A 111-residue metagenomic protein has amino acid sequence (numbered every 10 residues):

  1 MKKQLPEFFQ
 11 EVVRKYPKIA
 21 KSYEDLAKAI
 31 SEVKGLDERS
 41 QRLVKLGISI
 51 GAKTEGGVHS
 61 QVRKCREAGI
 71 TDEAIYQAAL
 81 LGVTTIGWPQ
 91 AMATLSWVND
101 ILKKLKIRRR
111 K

Functional and structural regions predicted by a protein language model:
M1-S40, A93-K111: Acidic, glycine/proline-rich low-complexity segments that act as flexible tails and inter-domain linkers
F8, D25-L26, L43, S60-K64 (+1 more regions): A general alpha-helix detector
V13, K34, G51-E55, G69 (+1 more regions): Residues at alpha-helix boundaries and short interhelical turns
Y23, L43-I50, A78-T85: Short alpha-helical scaffolding segments that buttress acidic/His motifs in well-ordered protein cores
E38-R39, E73, I86: Aromatic- and histidine-enriched alpha-helix N-cap/loop-to-helix transition segments that scaffold the rims
K53-L80: Mid-chain, well-packed structural core segment of small domains
R63-I70, I86, W97-K106: Short alpha-helical linear motifs
Y76-I101: C-terminal structural segments of small proteins and small subunits
